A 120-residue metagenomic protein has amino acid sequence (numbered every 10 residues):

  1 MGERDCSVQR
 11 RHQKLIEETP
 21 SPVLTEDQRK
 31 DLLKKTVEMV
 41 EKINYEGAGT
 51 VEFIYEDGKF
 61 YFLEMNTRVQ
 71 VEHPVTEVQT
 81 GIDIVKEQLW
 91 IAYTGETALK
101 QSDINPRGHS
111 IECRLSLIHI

Functional and structural regions predicted by a protein language model:
M1-I118: ATP-dependent carboxylate activation and anion-phosphoryl transfer catalytic cores that bind Mg-ATP to form
